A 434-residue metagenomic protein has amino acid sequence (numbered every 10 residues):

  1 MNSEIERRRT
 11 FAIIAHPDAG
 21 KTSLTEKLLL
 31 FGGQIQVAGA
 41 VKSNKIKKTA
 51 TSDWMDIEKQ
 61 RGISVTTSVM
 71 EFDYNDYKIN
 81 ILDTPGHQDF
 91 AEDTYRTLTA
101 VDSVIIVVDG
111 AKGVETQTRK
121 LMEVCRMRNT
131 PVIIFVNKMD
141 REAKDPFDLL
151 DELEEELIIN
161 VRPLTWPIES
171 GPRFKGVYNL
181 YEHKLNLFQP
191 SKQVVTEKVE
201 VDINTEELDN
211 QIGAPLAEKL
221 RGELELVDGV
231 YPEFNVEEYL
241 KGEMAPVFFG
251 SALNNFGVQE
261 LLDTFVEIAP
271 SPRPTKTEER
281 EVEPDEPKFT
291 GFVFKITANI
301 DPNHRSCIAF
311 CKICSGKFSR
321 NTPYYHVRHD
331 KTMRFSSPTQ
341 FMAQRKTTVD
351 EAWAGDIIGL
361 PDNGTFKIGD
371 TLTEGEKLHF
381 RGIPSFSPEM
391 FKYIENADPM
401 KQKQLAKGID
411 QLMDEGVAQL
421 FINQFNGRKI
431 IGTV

Functional and structural regions predicted by a protein language model:
M1-V434: Structural and coupling elements of P-loop NTPases
